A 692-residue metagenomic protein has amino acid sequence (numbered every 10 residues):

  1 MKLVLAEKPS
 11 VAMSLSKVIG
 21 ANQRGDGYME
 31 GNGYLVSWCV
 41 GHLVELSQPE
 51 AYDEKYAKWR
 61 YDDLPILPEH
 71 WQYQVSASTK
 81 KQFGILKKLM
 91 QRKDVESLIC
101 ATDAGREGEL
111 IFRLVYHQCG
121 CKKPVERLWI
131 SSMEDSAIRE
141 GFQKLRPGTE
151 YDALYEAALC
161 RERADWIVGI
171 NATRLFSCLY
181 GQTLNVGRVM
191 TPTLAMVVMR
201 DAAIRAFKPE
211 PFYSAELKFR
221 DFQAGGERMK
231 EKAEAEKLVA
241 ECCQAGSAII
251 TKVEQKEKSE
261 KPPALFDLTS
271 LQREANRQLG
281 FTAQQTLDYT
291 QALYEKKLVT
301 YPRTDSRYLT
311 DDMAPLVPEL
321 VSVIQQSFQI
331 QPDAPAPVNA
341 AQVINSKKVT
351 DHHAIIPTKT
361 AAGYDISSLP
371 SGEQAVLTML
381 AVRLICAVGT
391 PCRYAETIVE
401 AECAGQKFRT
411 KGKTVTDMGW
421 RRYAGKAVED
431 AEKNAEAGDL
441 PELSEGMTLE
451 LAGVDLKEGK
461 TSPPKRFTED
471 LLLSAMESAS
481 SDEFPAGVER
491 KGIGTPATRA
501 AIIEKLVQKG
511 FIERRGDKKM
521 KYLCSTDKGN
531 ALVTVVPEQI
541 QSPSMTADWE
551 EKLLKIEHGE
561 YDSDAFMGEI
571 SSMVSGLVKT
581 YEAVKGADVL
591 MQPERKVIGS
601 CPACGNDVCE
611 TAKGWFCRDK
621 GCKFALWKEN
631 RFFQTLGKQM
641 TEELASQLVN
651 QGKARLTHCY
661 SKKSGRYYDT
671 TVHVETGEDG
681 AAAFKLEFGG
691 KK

Functional and structural regions predicted by a protein language model:
M1, I99-A104, G181-T183, Q255-A264 (+3 more regions): Conserved short loop/turn motifs at secondary-structure junctions
M1-E162, W166, P463: Intrinsically disordered, low-complexity regulatory segments
K2-L3, G25, T79, M90 (+7 more regions): Basic, low-complexity terminal or inter-domain segments flanking catalytic cores
P9-S16, G33-V36, V40, S76-K87 (+17 more regions): Amphipathic alpha-helical transducer elements in NTP-driven molecular machines
E30-N32, K218-F222, E402-Q406, S664: Short strand-coil-strand connectors
K93, D135-F219, Q255-S259: C-terminal or mid-to-C-terminal helical accessory/interaction module adjacent to the motor/catalytic core
K232-F266, Q272: Metal- or metallocofactor-binding catalytic centers and their adjacent structured scaffolds across diverse enzyme
